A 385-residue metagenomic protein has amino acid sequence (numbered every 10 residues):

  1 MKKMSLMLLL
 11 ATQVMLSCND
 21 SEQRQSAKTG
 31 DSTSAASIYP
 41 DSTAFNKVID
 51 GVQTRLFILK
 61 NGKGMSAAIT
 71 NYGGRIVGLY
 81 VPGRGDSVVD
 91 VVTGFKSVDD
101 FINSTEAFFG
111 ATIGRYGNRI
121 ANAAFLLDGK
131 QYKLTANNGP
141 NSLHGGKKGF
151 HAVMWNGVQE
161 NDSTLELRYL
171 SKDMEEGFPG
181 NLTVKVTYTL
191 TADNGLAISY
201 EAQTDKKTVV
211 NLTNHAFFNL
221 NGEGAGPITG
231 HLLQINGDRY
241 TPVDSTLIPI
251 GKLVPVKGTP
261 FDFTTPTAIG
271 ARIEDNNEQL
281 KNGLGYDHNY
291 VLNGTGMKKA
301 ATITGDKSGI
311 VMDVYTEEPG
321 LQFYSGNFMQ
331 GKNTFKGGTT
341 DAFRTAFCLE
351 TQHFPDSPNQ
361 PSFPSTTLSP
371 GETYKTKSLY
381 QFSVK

Functional and structural regions predicted by a protein language model:
M4-T12: Sec-dependent N-terminal signal peptides
V14-S17: C-terminal motif of bacterial Sec signal peptides marking the signal peptidase cleavage site
N19-M65, N71-K385: An exposed, glycine/acidic-rich loop-and-rim segment of catalytic or binding clefts
